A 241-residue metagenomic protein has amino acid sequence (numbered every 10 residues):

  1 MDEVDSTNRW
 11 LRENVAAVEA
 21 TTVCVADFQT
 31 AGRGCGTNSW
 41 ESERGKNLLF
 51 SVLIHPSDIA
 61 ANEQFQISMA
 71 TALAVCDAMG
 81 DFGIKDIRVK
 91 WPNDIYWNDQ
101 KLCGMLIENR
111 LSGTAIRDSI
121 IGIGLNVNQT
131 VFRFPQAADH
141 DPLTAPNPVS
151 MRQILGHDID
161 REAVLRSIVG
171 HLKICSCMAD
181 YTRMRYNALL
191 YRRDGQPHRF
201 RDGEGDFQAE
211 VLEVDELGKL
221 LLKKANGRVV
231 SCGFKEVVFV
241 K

Functional and structural regions predicted by a protein language model:
M1-D81, K101: N-terminal lobe of the biotin/lipoate ligase/transferase fold
V18-E19, G45, K90, A115 (+1 more regions): A generic fold-level signal
A26, I87-W91: General beta-strand structural signal in soluble alpha/beta enzymes
A60-A61, Q66-I87, W97-K241: Long, positively charged amphipathic alpha-helical accessory segments at protein N-termini or as interdomain linkers
D94: Conserved active-site carboxylates
